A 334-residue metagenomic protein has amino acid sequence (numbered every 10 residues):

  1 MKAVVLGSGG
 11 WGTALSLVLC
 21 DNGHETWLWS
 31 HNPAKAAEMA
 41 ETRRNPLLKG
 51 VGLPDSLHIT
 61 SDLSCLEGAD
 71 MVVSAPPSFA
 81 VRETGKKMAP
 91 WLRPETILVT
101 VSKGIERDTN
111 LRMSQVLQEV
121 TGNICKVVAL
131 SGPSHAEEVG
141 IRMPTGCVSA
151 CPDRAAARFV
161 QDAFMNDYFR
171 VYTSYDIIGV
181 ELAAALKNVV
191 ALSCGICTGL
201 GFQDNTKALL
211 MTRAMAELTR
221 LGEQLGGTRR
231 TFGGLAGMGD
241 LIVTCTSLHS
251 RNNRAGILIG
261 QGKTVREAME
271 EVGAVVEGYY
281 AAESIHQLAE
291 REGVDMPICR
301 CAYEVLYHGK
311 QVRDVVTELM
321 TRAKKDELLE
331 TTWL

Functional and structural regions predicted by a protein language model:
M1-G52, H58-S61: NAD(P)+-binding Rossmann beta1-loop-alpha1 motif at the extreme N-terminus of oxidoreductases
L53, S61-P144, V160: Rossmann-like NAD(P)(H) cofactor-binding subdomain of soluble oxidoreductases
E67-G68, L186, M238: Alpha-helix C-terminal capping/helix-to-coil transition sites in glycosyltransferase folds
A80, W91, V120-K126, P144-L192 (+1 more regions): Internal alpha-helical scaffold of NAD(P)-dependent oxidoreductase catalytic cores
T100, K126-S131, V171-Y175, G233 (+1 more regions): General beta-strand structural signal in soluble alpha/beta enzymes
C194-T198, E223-G233, G237-L334: NAD(P)-dependent Rossmann-like dehydrogenase/reductase catalytic/cofactor-binding core
